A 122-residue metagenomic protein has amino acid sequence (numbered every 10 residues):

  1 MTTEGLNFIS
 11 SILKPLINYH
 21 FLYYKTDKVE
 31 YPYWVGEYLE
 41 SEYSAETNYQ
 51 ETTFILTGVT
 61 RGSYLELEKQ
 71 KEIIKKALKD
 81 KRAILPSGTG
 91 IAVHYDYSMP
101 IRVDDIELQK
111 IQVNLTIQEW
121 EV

Functional and structural regions predicted by a protein language model:
M1-E46, E72, K76, K81-S87: Small/polar-rich, solvent-exposed N-terminal microdomains that initiate assembly or binding
M1-S11, L39-Y49, T89-V122: Short, charged interaction patches at domain edges and termini
Y49, V59-K79: Extracellular/virion structural assembly segments
